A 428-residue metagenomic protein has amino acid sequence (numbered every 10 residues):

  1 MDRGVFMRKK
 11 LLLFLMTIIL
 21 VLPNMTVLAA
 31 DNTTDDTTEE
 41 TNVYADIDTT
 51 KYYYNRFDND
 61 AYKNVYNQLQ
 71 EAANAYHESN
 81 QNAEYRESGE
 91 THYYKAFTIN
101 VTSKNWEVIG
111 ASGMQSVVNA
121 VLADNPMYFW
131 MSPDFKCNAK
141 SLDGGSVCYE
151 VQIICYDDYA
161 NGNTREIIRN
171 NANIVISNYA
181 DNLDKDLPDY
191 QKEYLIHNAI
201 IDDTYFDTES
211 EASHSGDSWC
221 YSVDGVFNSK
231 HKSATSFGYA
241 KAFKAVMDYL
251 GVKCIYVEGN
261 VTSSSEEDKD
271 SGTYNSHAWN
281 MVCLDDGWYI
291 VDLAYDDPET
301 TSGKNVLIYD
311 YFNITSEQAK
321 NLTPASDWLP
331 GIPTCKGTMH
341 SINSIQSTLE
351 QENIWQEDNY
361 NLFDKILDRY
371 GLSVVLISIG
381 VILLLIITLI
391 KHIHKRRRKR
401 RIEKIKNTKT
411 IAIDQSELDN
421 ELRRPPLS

Functional and structural regions predicted by a protein language model:
D2-L11, S428: Positively charged n-region of N-terminal signal peptides that target proteins for export
R8-L28, S378-L389: Sec-dependent N-terminal signal peptides of Gram-positive bacterial secreted proteins and lipoproteins
A29-Y190, K320-S428: N-terminal accessory/pre-domain segments preceding catalytic cores
W106-A111, G225-Y239: A short, highly charged nucleic-acid-interacting micro-segment common to nuclease and nuclease-linked defense proteins
C148-I153, Y221, G225, K232-S233 (+1 more regions): Short, well-ordered strand-loop elements centered on a beta-strand within folded domains, enriched for acidic residues
E150, D207-E211, S229-K230, S271-N275 (+1 more regions): Repeated polar recognition positions within modular binding domains
T164-N228: Secondary-structure boundary elements
F237-A319: Hydrophobic/aromatic-rich core segments of domains that either
